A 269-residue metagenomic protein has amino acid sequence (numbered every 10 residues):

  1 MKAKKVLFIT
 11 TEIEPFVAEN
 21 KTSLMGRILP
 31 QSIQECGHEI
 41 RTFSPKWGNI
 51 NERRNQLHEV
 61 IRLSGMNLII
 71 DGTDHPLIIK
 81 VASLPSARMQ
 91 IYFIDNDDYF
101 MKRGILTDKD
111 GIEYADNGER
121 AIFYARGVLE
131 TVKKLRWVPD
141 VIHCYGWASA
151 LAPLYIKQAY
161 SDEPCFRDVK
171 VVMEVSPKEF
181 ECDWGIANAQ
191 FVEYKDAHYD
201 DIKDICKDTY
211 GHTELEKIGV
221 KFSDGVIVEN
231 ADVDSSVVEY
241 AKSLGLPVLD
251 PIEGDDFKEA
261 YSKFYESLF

Functional and structural regions predicted by a protein language model:
M1-F269: Catalytic cores of nucleotide-sugar-dependent glycosyltransferases that transfer UDP/GDP/TDP-activated
